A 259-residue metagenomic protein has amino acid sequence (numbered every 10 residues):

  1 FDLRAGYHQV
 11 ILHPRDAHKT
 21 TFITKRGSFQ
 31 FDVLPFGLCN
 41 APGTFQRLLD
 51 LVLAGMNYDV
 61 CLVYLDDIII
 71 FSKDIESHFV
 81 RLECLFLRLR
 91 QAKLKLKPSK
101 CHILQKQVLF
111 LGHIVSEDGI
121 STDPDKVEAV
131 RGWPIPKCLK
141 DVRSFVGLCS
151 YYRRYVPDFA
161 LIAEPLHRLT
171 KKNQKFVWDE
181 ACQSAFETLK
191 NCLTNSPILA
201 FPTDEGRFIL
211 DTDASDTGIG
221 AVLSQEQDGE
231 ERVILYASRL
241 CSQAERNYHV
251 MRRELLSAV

Functional and structural regions predicted by a protein language model:
F1-V259: Retroelement reverse transcriptase polymerase core
